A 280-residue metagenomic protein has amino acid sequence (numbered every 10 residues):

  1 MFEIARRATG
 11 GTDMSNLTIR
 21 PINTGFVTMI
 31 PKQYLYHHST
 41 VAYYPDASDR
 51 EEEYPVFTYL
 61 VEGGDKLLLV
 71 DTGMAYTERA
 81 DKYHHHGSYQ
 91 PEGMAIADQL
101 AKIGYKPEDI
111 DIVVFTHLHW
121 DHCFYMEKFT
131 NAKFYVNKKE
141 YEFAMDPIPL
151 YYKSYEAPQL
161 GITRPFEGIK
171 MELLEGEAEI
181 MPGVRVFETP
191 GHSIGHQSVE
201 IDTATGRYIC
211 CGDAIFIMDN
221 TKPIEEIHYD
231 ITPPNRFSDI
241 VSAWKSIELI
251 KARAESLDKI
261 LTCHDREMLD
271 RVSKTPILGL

Functional and structural regions predicted by a protein language model:
M1-D13: Short, Lys/Arg-enriched N-terminal segments with co-localized hydrophobic residues within the first ~10-30 amino acids
I19, T58-E62, L68, E175-A204: Core dinuclear metal-dependent hydrolase active-site scaffold
T24-G25, T72-A75, L118, E140 (+3 more regions): Active-site metal-binding loops of divalent metal-dependent hydrolases
F26-D98, S198-G212: Conserved beta-strand hairpin/beta-sheet module of binuclear metal-dependent hydrolase folds, prominently
G87-D98, T205-L280: Cap/insert and terminal regions of metallo-dependent hydrolase folds
P91-Y105, D109, K133-E188, N235-L257: Metallo-beta-lactamase
I110-D121: Metallo-beta-lactamase
E127-T130: Short, conserved loop/helix-junction motifs that constitute active-site signature segments in enzyme catalytic cores
